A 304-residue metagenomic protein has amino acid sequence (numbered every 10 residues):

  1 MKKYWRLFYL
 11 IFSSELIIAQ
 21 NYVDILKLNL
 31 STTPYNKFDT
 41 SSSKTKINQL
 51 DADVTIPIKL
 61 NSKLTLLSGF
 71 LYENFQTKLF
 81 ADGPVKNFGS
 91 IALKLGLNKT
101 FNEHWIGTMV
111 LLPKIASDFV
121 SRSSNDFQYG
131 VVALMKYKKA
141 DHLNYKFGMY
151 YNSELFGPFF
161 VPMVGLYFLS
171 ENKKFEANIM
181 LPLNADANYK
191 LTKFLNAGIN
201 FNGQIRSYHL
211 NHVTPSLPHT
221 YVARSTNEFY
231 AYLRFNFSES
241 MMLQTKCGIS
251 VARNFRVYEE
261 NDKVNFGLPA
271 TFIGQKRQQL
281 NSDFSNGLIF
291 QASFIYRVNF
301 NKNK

Functional and structural regions predicted by a protein language model:
A19-L79, I295-K302: Short glycine/proline- and aromatic-enriched beta-strand/turn motifs that initiate or cap beta-hairpins
L26-L30, L66-F70, M109-L111, Y145-F147 (+4 more regions): Membrane-embedded beta-strand positions of outer-membrane beta-barrel proteins
L30-N36, F70-Q76, P113-F119, Y151-L155 (+5 more regions): Transmembrane beta-strands of outer-membrane beta-barrel pores
K44-L50, V85-I91, S123-Y129, P158-P162 (+3 more regions): Residues that define the transmembrane beta-barrel architecture of outer-membrane proteins
I56-I58, K99, Y137, F168-S170 (+5 more regions): Residue-level signature of outer-membrane beta-barrel architecture
L60-L66, H104-G107, D141-F147, K173-E176 (+3 more regions): Repeated loop/turn-to-beta-strand initiation elements of outer-membrane beta-barrel proteins
L71-P84, L181-N261, Q279, D283-F290: Outer-membrane beta-barrel translocator/channel fold
M163-Y167, L233, D283-K304: Outer-membrane beta-barrel "beta-signal"
